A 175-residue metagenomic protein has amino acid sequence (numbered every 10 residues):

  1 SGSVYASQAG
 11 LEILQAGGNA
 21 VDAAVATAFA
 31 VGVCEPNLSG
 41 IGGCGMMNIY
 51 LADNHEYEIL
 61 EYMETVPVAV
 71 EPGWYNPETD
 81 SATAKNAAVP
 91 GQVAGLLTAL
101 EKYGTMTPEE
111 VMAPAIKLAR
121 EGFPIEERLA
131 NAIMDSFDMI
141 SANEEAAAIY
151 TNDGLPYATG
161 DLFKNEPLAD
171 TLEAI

Functional and structural regions predicted by a protein language model:
S1-Q8, E12, A20-I175: Noncatalytic scaffold domains of N-terminal-nucleophile
